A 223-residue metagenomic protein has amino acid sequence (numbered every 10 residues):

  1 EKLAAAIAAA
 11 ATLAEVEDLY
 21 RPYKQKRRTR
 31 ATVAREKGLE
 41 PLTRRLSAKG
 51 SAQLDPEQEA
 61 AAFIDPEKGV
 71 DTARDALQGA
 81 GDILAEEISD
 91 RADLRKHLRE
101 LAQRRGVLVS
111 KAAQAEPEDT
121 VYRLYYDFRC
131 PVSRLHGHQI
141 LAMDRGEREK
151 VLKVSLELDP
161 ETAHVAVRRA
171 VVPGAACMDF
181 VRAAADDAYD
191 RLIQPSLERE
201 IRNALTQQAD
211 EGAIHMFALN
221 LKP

Functional and structural regions predicted by a protein language model:
E1-P223: Duplex nucleic acid-engaging cores and interfaces of nucleic-acid transaction enzymes
